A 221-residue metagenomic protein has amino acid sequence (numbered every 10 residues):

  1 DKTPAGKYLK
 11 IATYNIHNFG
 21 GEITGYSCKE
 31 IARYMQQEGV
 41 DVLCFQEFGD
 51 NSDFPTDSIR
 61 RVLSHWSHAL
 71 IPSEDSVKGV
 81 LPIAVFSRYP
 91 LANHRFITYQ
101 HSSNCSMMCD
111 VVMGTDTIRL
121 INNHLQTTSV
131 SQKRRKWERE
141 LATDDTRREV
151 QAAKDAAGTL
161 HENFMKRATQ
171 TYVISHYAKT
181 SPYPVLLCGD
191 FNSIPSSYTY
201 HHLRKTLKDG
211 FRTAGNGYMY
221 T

Functional and structural regions predicted by a protein language model:
D1-G6, I23-T24, R33, V42-W137: Structured beta-strand-rich core segments of catalytic domains in phosphoester-bond hydrolases
Y8-G20, T117-Q126, V150-A153: Active-site-proximal beta-strand elements of phosphoester/diester hydrolases
L9, G39-D41, D116-I118, S181-P184: Loop/turn elements at helix/coil->beta-strand transitions in domains of secreted/extracellular proteins
I11-A12, C44, L187: Residue-level marker for buried hydrophobic side chains located in beta-strands that build the well-ordered beta-sheet
N18, D50, S193: Short, glycine/acidic-enriched loop or turn micro-motifs at the edges of active sites
Q36-V40, R60-S64, L91, H176-T180 (+1 more regions): Sec-exported extracytoplasmic/periplasmic mature domains
H68-V85, D155-L186, F191-T221: Active site of divalent-metal-dependent phosphoester/diester hydrolases
R135-T159: A solvent-exposed, charged loop/short amphipathic helix patch at secondary-structure junctions
